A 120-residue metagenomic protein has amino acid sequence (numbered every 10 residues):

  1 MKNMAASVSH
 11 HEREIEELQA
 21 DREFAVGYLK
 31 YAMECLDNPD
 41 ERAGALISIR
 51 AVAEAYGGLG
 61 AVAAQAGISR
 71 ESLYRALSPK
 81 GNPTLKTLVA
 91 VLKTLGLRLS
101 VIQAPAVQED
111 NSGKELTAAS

Functional and structural regions predicted by a protein language model:
M1-S48, Q108-A119: N-terminal flexible/basic segments that precede or flank functional cores
G27, Y31, A51, A90-T94: Short, residue-level hotspots on alpha-helical faces of the histone-fold and other alpha-helical interaction modules
A51, A55-Y74: Short alpha-helical DNA-recognition segment
S69-S72, T84, R98: Short coil turns linking two alpha-helices in DNA-binding domains
K80-T94: Short, basic-rich loop-to-helix N-cap that marks the start of a DNA-contacting helix
L97-S112: Short C-terminal boundary/hinge segments that cap the last helix of small helical domains
